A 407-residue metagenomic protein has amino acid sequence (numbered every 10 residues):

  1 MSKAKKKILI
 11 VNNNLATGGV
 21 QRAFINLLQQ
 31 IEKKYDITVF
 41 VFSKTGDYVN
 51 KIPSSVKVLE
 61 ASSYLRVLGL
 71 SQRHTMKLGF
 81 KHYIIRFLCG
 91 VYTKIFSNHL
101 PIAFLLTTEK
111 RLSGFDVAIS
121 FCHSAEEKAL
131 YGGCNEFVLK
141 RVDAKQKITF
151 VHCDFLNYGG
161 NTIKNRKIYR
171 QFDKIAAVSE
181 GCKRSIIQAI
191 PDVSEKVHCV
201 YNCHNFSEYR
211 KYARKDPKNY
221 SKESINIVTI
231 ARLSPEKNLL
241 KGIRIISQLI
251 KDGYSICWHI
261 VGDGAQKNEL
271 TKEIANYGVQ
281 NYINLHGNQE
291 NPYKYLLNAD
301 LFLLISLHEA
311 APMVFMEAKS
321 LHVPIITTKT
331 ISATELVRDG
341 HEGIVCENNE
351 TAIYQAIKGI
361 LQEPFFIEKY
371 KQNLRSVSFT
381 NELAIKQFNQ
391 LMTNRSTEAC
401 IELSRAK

Functional and structural regions predicted by a protein language model:
I10-T17, Q30-H99: N-terminal strand-loop element at the rim of the active site of nucleotide-sugar-dependent glycosyltransferases
Q21-N26, I225-Y254, A265-T271: A conserved mid-protein helix/loop that constitutes part of the nucleotide-sugar donor-binding site
G159-G160, R184-I187, K196-S224: Acidic anion/phosphate-binding donor-loop and adjacent secondary structure in glycosyltransferase catalytic cores
T271-G287: Nucleotide-activated donor-binding/catalytic signature segment of Leloir-type glycosyltransferases, i.e., the conserved
N288, L307: Aromatic "clamp/platform" in nucleotide-sugar-dependent glycosyltransferases that forms part of the donor/acceptor
P324-T327: Short hydrophobic beta-strand element within catalytic cores of glycosyltransferases and related nucleotide-activated
D339-G340, I344-E350, G359-P364: Conserved acidic donor-binding segment of nucleotide-sugar-dependent glycosyltransferases
F366-N381, Q387-Q390: A short, well-ordered alpha-helix in the C-terminal region of glycosyltransferases
